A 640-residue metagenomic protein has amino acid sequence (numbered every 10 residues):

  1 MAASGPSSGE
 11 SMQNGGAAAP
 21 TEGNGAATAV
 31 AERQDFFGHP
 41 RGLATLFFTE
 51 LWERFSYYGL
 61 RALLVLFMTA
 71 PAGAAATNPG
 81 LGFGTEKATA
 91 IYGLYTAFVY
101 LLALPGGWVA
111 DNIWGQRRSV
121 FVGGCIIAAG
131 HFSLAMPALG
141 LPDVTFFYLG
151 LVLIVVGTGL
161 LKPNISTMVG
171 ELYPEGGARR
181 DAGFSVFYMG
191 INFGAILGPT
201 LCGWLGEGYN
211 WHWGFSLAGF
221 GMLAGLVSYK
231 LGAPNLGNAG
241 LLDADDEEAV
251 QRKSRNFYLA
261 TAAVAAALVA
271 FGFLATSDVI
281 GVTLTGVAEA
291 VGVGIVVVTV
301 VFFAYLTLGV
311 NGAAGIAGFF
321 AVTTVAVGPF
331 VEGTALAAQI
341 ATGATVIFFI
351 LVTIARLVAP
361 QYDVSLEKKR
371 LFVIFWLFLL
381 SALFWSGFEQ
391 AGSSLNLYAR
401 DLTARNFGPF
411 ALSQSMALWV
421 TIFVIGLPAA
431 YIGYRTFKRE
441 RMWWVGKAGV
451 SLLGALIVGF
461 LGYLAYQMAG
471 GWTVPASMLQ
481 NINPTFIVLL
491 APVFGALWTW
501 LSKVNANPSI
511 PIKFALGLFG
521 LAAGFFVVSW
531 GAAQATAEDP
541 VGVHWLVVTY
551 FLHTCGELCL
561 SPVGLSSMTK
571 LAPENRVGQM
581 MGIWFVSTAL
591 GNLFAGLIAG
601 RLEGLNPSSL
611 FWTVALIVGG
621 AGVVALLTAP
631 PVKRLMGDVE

Functional and structural regions predicted by a protein language model:
M1-H39, E175, G206-G471, W498-V504 (+1 more regions): Intracellular loop-helix junctions on the cytosolic face of multi-pass helical membrane proteins
F67-V99, R179-A182: Extracellular/periplasmic helix-loop-helix junction of adjacent transmembrane segments in MFS-like secondary
T89-A110, K162, N481-W498, L590: Central cavity-lining transmembrane alpha-helices of secondary-active solute carriers, predominantly the Major
V99, R179-P199, G206-E207, G214-G225 (+7 more regions): Glycine-rich segments within core transmembrane alpha-helices of 12-TM secondary carriers
L101-Q116, Y431-W443, L490-S509, K513: Helix-to-loop junctions at the C-terminal end of transmembrane segments in multipass secondary transporters
A103-L141: Conserved MFS/SLC helix-loop-helix module at the cytosolic interface between two early adjacent transmembrane helices
C125-P142, G459-A469, T499, L516-E538: C-terminal ends and interior cores of transmembrane alpha-helices in multi-pass membrane transporters/permeases
G130, D143-L161, F378, A537-C559: Hydrophobic core of transmembrane alpha-helices in multi-pass small-molecule transporters, especially MFS/SLC-type
